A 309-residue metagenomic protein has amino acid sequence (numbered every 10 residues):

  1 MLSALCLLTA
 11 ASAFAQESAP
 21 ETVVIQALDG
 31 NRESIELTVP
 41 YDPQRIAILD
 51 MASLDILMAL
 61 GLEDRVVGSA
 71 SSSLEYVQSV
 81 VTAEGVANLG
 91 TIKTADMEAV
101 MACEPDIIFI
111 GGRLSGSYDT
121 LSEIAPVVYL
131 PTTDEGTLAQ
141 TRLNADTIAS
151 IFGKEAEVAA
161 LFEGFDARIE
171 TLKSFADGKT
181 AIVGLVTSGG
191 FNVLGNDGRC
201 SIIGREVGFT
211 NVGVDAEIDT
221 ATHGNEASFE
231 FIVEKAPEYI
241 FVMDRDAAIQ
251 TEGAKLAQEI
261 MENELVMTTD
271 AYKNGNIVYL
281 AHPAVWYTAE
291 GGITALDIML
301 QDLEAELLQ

Functional and structural regions predicted by a protein language model:
M1-Y41: Short, low-complexity disordered leader/linker segments with a strong preference for bacterial N-terminal type II
I25, R45, Q140, A176 (+1 more regions): Structured C-terminal subdomain patch of bacterial secreted/periplasmic proteins
L28-S34, L89-M97, I218-A227: Short helix-initiation/N-cap motifs at beta->coil->alpha
R45-A99, R113: A short, structured surface patch at a secondary-structure boundary
R45-L57, E157-V214, T222: Basic- and aromatic-lined ligand-binding clefts that recognize polyanionic substrates
M97, M101-I110, P126, I232 (+1 more regions): Proline-aspartate-enriched helix->loop->beta-strand connector
D119-G189, N276, V285-Q309: Extracytoplasmic substrate-binding proteins
A221-I249: Ligand-binding pocket segment of bilobal, Venus flytrap-like solute-binding proteins
